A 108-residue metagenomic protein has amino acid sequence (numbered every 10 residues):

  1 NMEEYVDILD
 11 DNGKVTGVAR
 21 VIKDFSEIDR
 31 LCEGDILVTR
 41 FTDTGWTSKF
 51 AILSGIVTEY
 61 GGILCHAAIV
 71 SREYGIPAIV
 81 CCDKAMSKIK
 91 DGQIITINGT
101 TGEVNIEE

Functional and structural regions predicted by a protein language model:
N1-K14: Amphipathic alpha-helical
K14-D35, R40-T42, W46-E108: Acidic, glycine-rich flexible loop/linker segments
